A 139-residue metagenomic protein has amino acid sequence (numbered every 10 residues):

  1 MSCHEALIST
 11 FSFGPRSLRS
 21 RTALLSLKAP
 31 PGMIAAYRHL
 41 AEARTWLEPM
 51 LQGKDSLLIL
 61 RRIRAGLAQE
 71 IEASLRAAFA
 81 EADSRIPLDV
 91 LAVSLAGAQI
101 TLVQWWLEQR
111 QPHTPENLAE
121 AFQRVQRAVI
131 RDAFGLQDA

Functional and structural regions predicted by a protein language model:
M1-R16: HTH DNA-binding helix-turn interface
S17-W46, S56: Hydrophobic alpha-helical connector segments
L18-S20, M50-L57, A80-R85: Short linear capping/connector segments at secondary-structure termini
L18-S20, W46, G97-Q109: Solvent-exposed, amphipathic alpha-helical segments
P31-A35, H39, D55-A80, D89-T101 (+2 more regions): Amphipathic alpha-helical packing segments from all-alpha helical-bundle domains
E48-M50, I59, P115-E116: Short, hydrophobic secondary-structure boundary micro-motifs
A73-A77, L88-D89, W105-A139: C-terminal peripheral helix-coil segments that are non-catalytic and often amphipathic
